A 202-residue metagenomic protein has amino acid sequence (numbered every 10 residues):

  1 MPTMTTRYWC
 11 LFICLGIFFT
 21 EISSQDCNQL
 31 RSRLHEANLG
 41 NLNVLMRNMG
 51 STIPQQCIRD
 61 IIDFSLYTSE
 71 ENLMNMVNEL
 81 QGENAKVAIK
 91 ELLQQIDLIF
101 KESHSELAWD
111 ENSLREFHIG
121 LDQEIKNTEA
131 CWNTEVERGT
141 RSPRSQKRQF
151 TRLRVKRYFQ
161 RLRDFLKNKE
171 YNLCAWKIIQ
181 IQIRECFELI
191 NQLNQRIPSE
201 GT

Functional and structural regions predicted by a protein language model:
M1-R7, L15-R33, G201: N-terminal signal peptide
F19, S23, N38, G50 (+9 more regions): Eukaryotic basic, amphipathic alpha-helical target segments in cytosolic regions
Q29-N72, V77-Q94: Mature extracytoplasmic or organellar-lumen-exposed domains after removal of signal/transit peptides
L73-S145, R152, F159: Extended, amphipathic alpha-helical segments that serve as helical scaffolds
Q146-T202: Eukaryote-biased recognition of C-terminal alpha-helical segments
